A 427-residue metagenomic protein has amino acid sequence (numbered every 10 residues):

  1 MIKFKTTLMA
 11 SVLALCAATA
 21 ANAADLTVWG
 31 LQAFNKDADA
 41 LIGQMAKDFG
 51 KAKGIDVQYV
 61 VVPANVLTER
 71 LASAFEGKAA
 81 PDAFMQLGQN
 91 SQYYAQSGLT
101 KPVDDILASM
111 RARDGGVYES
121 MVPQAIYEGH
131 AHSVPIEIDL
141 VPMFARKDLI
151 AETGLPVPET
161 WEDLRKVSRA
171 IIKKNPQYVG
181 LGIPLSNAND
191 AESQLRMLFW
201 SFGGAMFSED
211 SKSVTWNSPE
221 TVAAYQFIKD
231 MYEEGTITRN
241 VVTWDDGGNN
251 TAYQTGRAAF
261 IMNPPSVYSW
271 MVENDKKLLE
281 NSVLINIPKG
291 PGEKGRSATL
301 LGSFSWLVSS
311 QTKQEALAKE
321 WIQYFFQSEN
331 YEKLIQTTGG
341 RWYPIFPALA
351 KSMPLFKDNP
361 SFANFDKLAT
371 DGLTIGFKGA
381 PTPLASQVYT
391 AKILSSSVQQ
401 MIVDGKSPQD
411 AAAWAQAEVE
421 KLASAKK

Functional and structural regions predicted by a protein language model:
A24-N35, I55-V60, D82-A83, H132 (+2 more regions): Short, well-ordered beta-strand elements
L26-I42, D139, N189, A380-S386: Extracytoplasmic "Venus flytrap"
T27, Q44-V117, Q124-I126, D148-E159 (+4 more regions): Extracytoplasmic "Venus flytrap"/periplasmic binding protein-like
D48, A52, D56-V57, A151 (+3 more regions): Conserved C-terminal helix/tail region of periplasmic/extracytoplasmic solute-binding proteins
G88-V141, P156, R165-V167, A191-Q194 (+3 more regions): Hinge/lid segment of periplasmic solute-binding proteins
A108, S266-L279, G290-S396, S424-K426: C-terminal lobe and pocket-closing loops of periplasmic/extracytoplasmic Venus-flytrap solute-binding proteins
E128, H132-I136, V141, R165-V214 (+1 more regions): Extracytoplasmic/periplasmic solute-binding protein
V167-A170, S211-V241, I287: Glycine-centered hinge/linker elements that transmit conformational signals in sensory and ligand-binding systems
